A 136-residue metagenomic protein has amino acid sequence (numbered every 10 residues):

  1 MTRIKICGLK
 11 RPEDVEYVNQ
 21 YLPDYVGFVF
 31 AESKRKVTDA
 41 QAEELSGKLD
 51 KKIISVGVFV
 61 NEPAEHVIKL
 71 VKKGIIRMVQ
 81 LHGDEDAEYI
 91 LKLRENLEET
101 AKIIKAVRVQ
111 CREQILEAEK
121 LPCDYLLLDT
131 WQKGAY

Functional and structural regions predicted by a protein language model:
M1-Y136: Conserved N-terminal beta1-alpha1 strand-loop-helix module at the mouth
